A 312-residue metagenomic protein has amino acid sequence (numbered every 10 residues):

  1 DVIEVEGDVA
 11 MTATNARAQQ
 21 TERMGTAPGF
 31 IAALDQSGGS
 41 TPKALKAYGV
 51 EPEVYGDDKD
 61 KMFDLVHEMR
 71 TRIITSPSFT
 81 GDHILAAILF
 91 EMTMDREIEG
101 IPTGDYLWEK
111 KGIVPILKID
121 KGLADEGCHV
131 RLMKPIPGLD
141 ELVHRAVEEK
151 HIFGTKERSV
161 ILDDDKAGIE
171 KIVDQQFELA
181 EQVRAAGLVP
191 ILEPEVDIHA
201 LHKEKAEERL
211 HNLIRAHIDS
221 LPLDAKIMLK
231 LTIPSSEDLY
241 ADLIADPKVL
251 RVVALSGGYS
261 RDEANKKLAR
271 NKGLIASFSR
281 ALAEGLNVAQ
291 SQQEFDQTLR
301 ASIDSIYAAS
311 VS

Functional and structural regions predicted by a protein language model:
V2-F153, I161-D164, L213-H217, L223-S312: Alpha/beta catalytic barrel-like cores
T155-L229: Eukaryote-skewed repeat-based solenoidal scaffolds used as protein-protein interaction platforms, primarily
